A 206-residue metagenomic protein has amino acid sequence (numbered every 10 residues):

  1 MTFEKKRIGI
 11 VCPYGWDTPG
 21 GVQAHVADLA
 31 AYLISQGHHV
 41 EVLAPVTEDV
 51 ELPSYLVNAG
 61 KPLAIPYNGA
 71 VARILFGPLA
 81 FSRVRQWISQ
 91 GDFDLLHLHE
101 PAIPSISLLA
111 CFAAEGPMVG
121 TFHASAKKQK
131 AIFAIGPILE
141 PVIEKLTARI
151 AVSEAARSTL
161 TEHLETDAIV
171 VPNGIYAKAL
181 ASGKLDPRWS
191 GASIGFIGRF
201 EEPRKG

Functional and structural regions predicted by a protein language model:
F3-K6, C12-D17, V26-A27, A31-L79: N-terminal strand-loop element at the rim of the active site of nucleotide-sugar-dependent glycosyltransferases
I8, L95-H97, A102-K128, I143 (+1 more regions): Active-site proximal beta-strand in glycosyltransferases
V11-Y14, V152, V171, F196-F200: Short hydrophobic "strand-cap" motifs at the C-terminus of beta-strands
V46, A155, G174: Carbohydrate-associated surface elements
P66-L95, S105, A134-P141: An amphipathic, basic-hydrophobic alpha-helix
S125-A151, E162-H163: Membrane-proximal helix-turn-helix segments that form the acceptor-binding/catalytic region of lipid-linked
K130, S158-T161, P172-G191: Acidic anion/phosphate-binding donor-loop and adjacent secondary structure in glycosyltransferase catalytic cores
D186-K205: Conserved donor-binding/catalytic core segment of Leloir-type glycosyltransferases
